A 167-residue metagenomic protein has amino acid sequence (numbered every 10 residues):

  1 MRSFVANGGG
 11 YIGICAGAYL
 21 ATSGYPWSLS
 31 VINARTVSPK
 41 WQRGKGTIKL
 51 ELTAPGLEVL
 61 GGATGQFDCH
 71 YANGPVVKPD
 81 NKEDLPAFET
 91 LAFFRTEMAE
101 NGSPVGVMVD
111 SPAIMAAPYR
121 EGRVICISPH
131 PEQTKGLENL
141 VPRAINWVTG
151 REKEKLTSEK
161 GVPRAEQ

Functional and structural regions predicted by a protein language model:
M1-G65: A glycine-rich, often tryptophan-bearing local segment used as a flexible ligand/cofactor-contacting loop or short
R2, S28-S30, S38, V109-P112 (+1 more regions): Extracellular ligand-binding/catalytic regions of CAZymes and related secreted enzymes and adhesion modules
A6, A34, R95, S103 (+1 more regions): Residue-level marker of positions within ordered structural domains that often coincide with functionally constrained
G9-A18, A34, A92, G106 (+3 more regions): Small-side-chain structural scaffolding
S23, D80, A165-Q167: Residues at secondary-structure transition points
K49-R123, S128-K135: Catalytic beta-strand/loop cores that center a nucleophilic Ser/Cys/Thr and support acyl-enzyme chemistry
